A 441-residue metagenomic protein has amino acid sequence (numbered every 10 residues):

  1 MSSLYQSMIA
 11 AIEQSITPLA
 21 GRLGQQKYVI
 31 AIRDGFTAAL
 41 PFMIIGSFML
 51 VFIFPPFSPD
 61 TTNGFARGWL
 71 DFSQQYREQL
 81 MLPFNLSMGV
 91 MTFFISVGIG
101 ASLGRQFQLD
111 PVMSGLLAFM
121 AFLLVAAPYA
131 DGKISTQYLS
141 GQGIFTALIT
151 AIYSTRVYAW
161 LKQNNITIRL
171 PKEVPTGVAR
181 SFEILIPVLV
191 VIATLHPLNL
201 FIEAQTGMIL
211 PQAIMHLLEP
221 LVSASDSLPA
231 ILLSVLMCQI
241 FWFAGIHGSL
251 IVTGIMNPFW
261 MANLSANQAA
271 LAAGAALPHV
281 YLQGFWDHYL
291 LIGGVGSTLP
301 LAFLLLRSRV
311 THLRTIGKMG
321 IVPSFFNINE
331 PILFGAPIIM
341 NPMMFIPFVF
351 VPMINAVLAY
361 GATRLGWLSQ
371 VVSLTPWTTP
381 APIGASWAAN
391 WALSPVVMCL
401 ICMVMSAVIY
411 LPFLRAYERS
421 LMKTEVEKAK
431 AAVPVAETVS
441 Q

Functional and structural regions predicted by a protein language model:
S2-L23, T62-A66, Q268-L277, M319 (+1 more regions): Transmembrane alpha-helical segments and their short flanking loops that form helix-hairpins/helix-helix interfaces
G21, Q25-N165, I339: Early transmembrane hairpin of solute transport permeases
I44-F72, I202-L221, L228, H247-W260 (+1 more regions): Interfacial/capping segments of alpha-helical transmembrane domains
I45, T92, S96, G100 (+24 more regions): Alpha-helical transmembrane segments in multi-pass membrane proteins
G68-E78, F182-V188, E219-L233, A266-L277 (+1 more regions): Membrane-interfacial loop-to-helix junctions in multi-pass transporters
E78-I95, A224-A244, L277-G296, A385-V408: Hydrophobic alpha-helical transmembrane segments
P111, A127-P229: Membrane-interface helix-loop-helix junctions at boundaries between adjacent transmembrane segments
A262-P352: Helix-loop-helix junctions within the multi-pass membrane cores of secondary transporters/permeases
